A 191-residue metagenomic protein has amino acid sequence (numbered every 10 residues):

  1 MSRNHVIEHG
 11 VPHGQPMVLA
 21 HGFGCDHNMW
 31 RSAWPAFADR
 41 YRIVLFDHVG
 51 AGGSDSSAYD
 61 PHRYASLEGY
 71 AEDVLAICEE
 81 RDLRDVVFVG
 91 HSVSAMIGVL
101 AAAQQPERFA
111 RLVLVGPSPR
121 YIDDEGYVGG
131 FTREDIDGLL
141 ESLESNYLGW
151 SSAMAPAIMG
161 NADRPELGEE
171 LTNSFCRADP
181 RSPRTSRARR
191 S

Functional and structural regions predicted by a protein language model:
S2, I7, A38, V44-V93 (+1 more regions): Active-site loop/oxyanion-hole signature of alpha/beta-hydrolase fold enzymes
G14-G22: Short beta-strand element of the alpha/beta-hydrolase
G22-C25, S92: Active-site glycine-rich loops that stabilize anionic/oxyanionic intermediates across multiple enzyme folds
D26-N28, Y121: Short substrate-entry loop that stabilizes the transition state in hydrolases
M29-I43: Short amphipathic alpha-helix adjacent to the substrate-entry channel of hydrolases
V99-S145: Flexible "cap/lid" loop of the alpha/beta hydrolase fold
D123, Y127-F131, E141-S191: Conserved alpha/beta-hydrolase catalytic His-Asp/Glu region
